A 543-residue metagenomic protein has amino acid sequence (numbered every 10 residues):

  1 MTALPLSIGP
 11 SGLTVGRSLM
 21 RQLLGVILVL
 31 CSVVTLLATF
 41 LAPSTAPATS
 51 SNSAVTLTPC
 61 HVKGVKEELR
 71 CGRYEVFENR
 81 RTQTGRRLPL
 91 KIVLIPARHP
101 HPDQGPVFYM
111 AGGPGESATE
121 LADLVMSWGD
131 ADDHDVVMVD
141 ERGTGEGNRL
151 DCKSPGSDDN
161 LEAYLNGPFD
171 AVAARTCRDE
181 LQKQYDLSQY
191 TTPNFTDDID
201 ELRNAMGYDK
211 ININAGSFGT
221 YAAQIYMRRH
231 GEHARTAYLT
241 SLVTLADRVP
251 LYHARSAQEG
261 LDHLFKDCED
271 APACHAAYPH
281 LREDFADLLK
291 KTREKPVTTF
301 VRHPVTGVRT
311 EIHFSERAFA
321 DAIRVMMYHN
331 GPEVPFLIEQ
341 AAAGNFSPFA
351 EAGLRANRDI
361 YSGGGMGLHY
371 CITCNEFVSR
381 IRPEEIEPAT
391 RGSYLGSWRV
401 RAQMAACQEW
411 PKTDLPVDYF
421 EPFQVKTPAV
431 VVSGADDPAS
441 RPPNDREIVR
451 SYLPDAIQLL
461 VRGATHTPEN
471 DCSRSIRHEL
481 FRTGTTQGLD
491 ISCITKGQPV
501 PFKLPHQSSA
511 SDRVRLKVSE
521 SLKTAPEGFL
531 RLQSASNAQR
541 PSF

Functional and structural regions predicted by a protein language model:
S18-V29, V34-G167, E201, I211 (+5 more regions): Catalytic-loop region of hydrolases
C152, S157-D159, A223-L288, V325 (+1 more regions): A catalytic-pocket lid/entrance helix-loop region that shapes and gates access to the active site across common
T196-K210: Conserved acidic catalytic loop of the alpha/beta-hydrolase fold
A215-I225: Glycine-rich nucleophile elbow surrounding the catalytic serine of serine-hydrolase chemistry
D287-T427, S475, F502-Q507, R513-F543: Alpha/beta-hydrolase fold active-site neighborhood
V431-S433: Short beta-strand/loop motif that positions the catalytic acidic residue of the alpha/beta-hydrolase fold
A439-N444: Conserved alpha/beta-hydrolase "acid-adjacent" motif
A464-S473: Catalytic histidine-centered segment of alpha/beta-hydrolase-like enzymes
